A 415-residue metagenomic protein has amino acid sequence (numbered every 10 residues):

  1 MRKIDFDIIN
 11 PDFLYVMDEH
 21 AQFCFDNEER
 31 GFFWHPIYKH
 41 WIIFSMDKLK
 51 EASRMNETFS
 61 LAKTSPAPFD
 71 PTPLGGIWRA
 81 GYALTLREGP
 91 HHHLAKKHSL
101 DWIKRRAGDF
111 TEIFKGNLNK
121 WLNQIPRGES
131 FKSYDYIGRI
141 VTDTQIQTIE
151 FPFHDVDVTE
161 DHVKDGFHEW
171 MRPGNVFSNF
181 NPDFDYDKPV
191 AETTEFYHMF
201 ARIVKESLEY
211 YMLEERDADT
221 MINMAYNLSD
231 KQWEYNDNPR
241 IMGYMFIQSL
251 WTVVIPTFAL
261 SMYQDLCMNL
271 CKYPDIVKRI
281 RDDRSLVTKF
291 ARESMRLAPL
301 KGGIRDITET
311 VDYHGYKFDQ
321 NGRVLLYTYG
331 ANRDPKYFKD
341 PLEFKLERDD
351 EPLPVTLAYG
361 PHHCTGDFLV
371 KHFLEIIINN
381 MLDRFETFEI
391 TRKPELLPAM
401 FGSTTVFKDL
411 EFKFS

Functional and structural regions predicted by a protein language model:
M1-S415: Cytochrome P450
